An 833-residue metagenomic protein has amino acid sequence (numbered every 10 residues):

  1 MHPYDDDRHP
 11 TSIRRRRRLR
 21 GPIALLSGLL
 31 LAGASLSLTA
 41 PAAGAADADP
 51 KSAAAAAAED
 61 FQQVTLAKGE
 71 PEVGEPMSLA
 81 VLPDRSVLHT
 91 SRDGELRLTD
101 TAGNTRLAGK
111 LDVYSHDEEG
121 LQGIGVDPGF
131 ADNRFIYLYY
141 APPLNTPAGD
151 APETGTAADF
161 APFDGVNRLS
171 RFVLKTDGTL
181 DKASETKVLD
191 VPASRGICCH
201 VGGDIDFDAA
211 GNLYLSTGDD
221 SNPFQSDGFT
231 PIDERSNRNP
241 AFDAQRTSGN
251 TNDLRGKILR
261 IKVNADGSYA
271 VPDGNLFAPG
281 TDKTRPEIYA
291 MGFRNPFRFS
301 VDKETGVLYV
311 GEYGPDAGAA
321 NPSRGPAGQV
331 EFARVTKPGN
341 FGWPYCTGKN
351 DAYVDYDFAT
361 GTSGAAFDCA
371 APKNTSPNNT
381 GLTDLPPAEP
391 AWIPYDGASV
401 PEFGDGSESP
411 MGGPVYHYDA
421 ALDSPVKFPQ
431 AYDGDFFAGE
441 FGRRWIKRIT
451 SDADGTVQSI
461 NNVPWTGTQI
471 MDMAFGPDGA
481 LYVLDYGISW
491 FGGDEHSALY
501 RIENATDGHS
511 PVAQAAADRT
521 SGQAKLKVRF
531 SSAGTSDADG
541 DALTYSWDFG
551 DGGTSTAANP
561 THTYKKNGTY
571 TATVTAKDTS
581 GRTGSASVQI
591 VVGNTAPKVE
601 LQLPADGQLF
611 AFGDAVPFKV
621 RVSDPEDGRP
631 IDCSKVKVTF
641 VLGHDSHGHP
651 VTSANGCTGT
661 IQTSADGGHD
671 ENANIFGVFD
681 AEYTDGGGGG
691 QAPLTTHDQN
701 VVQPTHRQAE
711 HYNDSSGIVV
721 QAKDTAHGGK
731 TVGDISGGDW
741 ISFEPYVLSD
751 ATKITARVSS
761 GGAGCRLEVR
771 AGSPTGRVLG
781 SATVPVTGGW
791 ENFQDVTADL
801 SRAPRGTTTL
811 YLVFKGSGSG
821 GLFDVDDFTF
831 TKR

Functional and structural regions predicted by a protein language model:
H2-A46: Secretory targeting and sorting signals
P50-P71, K182-E185: A short helix->beta-strand "capping" segment at the edge of beta-propeller domains
P50-S52, E119-L121, P143-L144, P152-E153 (+5 more regions): Beta-propeller domain segments
V81-D84, P128-D132, F207-A210, K303-T305 (+3 more regions): Residue-level detector of Asp-centered blade-edge/turn motifs that repeat once per structural unit in beta-propeller
A151-D177, D181-D206: Asp-box/WD-like beta-propeller blade repeats and closely related beta-sheet repeat scaffolds
V457-P477: Conserved blade-ending motifs and adjacent loop-strand segments that build the rim/top face of beta-propeller domains
S521-V528, N559-T563, T571-T575, S580-R582 (+4 more regions): Extracytoplasmic
A538-Y545, P630-V636: Solvent-exposed loop segments of extracellular immunoglobulin-like
